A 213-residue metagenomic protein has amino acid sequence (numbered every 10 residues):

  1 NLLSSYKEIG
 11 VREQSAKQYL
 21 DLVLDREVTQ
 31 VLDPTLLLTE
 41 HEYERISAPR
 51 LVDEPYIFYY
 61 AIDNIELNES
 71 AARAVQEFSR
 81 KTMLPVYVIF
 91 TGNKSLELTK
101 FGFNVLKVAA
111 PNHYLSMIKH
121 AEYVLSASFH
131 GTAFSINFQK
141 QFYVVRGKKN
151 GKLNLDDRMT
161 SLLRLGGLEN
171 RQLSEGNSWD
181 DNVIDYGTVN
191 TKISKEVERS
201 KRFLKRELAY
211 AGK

Functional and structural regions predicted by a protein language model:
N1-K213: Active-site anion-handling motifs in enzyme catalytic cores
